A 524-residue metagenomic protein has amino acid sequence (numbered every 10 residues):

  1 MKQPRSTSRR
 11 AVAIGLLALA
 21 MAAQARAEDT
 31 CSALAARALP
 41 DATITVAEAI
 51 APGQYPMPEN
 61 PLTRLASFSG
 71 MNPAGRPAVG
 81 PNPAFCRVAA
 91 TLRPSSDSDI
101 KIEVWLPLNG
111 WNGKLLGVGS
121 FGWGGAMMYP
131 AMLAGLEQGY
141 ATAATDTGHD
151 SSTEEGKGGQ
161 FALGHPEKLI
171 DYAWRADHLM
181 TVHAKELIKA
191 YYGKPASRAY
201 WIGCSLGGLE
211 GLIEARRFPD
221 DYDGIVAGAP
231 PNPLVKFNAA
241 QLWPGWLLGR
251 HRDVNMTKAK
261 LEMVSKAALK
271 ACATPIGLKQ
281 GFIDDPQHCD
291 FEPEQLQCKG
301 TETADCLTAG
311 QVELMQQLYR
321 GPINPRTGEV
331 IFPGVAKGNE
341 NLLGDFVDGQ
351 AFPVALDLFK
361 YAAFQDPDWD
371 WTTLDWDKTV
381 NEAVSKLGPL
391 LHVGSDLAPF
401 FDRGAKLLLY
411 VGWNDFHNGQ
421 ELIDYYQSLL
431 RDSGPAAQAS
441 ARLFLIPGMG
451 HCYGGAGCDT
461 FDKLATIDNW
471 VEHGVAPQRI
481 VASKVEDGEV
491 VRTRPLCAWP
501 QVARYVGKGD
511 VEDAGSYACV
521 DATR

Functional and structural regions predicted by a protein language model:
K2-A13, A229: Bacterial N-terminal signal peptides that target proteins for export
A13-A22: Bacterial N-terminal signal peptides
A27-G113, Y129-P130, K279-I283, E292-W369 (+2 more regions): Catalytic-loop region of hydrolases
A74, N112, F121-G193, A239-A240 (+3 more regions): Cap/lid segment of the alpha/beta-hydrolase catalytic domain
A126, G203-I213: Glycine-rich nucleophile elbow surrounding the catalytic serine of serine-hydrolase chemistry
L169, I213-A215, D220-I323, L445 (+1 more regions): A catalytic-pocket lid/entrance helix-loop region that shapes and gates access to the active site across common
K194-S205: Alpha/beta-hydrolase fold nucleophile elbow
L408-V411: Short beta-strand/loop motif that positions the catalytic acidic residue of the alpha/beta-hydrolase fold
